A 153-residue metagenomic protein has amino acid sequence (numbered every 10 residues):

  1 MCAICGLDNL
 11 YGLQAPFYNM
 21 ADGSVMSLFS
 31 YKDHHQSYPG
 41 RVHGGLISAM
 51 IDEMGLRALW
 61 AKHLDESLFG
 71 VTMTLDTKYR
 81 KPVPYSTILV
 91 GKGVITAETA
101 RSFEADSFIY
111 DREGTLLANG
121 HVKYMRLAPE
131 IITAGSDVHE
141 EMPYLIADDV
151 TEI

Functional and structural regions predicted by a protein language model:
M1-H34, E140, L145-I153: Non-catalytic linker/capping segments at the edges of enzyme domains
G12, T72-T74, S102-E104: Short coil/loop residues immediately preceding or within conserved phosphate-binding loops of NTP-utilizing enzyme
Y18-M20, V94-E98: Short beta-strand micro-motifs enriched in acidic
M26-E53, E66: A conserved, well-ordered hydrophobic junction motif at loop->secondary-structure transitions
S37-R41, G70, T115, P129-I131: A short, polar/proline- and glycine-enriched secondary-structure boundary/capping micro-motif
G55-V90: Hydrophobic beta-strand-centered segment that forms part of the acyl-chain substrate-binding groove
P84-Y85, T96-I153: HotDog/MaoC-like acyl-thioester-processing domains
